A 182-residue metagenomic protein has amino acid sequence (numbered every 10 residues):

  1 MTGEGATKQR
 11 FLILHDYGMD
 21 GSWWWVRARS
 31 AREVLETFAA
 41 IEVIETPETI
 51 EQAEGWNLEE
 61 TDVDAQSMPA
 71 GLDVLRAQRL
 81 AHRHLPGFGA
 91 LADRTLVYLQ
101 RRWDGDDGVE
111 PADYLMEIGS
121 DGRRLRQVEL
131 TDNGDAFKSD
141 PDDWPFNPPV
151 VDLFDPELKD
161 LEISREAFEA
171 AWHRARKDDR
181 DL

Functional and structural regions predicted by a protein language model:
T2-G21, P141-V151: Short aromatic-glycine-(Arg/Gly/Cys) micro-motifs in beta-strand/loop hairpins
D20-R29: A short, exposed loop/beta-hairpin motif centered on an aromatic-Gly-Thr core
A31-R32, S164: A short, structured loop/turn motif at beta-sheet edges
V34-T37: Short amphipathic alpha-helices within nucleic acid-binding modules
A40-H84, A136-D179: Short, mixed-charge low-complexity intrinsically disordered segments
P69-P111: Negatively charged, low-complexity tracts enriched in Asp/Glu with abundant Ser/Thr
T95-D142: Short helix/strand-capping turn motifs
